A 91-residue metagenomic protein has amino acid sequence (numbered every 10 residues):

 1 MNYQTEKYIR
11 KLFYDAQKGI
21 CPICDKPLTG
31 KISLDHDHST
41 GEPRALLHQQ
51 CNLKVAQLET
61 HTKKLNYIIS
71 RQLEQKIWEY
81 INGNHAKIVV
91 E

Functional and structural regions predicted by a protein language model:
M1-I20: Short, charged surface segments at domain edges that flank catalytic/cofactor-binding sites
N2, L34-H36, G83: Intrinsically disordered, low-complexity regions enriched for glutamine and histidine
Q4, Q17, Q49-Q50, Q57 (+1 more regions): Residue-identity detector for glutamine
I9-F13, L65, I77: Generic structural signal of hydrophobic/aromatic residues within well-ordered alpha-helices of folded domains
L12-D15, H38-S39, I68: Residue-level detector of secondary-structure boundary/capping sites
I20-E59: Histidine-centered nuclease catalytic patch
K26, N66-E91: Extended charged
E59-Y67: Short His-centered aromatic/hydrophobic patch
